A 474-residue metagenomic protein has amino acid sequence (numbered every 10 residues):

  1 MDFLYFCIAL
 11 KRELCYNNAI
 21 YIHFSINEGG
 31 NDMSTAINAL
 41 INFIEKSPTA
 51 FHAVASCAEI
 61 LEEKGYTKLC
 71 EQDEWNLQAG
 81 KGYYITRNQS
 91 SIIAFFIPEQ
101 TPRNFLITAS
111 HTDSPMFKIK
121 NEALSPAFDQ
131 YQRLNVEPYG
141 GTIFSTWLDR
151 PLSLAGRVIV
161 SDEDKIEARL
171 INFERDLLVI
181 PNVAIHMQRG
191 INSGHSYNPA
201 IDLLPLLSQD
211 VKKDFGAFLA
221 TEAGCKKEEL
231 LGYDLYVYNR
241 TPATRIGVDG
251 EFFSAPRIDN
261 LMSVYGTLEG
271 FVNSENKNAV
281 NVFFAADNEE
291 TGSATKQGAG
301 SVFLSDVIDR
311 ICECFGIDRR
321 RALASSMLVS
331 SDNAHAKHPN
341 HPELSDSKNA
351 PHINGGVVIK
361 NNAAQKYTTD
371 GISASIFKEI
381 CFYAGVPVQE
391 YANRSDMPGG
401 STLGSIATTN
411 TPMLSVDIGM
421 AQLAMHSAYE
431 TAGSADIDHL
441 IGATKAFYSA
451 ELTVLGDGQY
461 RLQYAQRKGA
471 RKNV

Functional and structural regions predicted by a protein language model:
L4, E13-V474: N-terminal hydrophobic/helix-forming segments and targeting peptides
F6-I8: Short, low-complexity, intrinsically disordered N-terminal modules that encode targeting/processing signals
